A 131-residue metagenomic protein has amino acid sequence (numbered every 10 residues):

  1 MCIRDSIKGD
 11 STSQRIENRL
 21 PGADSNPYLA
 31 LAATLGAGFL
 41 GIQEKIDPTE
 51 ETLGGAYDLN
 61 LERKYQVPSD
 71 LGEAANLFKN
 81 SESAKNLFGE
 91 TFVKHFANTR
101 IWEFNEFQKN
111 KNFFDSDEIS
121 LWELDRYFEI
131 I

Functional and structural regions predicted by a protein language model:
M1-D5: Conserved small/polar residues in nucleotide/adenosyl-binding loops
S6-D10: Active-site-adjacent bridging/hinge elements
T12-L20, D58-R63: Short beta-alpha connecting loops at secondary-structure transitions that line or flank enzyme active sites
G22-D24: Glycine-rich phosphate/pyrophosphate-binding beta-alpha loops
L31: Conserved catalytic/binding loops enriched for acidic/polar residues
G41-E51, K85-K94: Flexible, glycine/charged-enriched surface loops at secondary-structure junctions
A56-I131: Acidic, glycine-enriched catalytic cores built around paired aspartates
